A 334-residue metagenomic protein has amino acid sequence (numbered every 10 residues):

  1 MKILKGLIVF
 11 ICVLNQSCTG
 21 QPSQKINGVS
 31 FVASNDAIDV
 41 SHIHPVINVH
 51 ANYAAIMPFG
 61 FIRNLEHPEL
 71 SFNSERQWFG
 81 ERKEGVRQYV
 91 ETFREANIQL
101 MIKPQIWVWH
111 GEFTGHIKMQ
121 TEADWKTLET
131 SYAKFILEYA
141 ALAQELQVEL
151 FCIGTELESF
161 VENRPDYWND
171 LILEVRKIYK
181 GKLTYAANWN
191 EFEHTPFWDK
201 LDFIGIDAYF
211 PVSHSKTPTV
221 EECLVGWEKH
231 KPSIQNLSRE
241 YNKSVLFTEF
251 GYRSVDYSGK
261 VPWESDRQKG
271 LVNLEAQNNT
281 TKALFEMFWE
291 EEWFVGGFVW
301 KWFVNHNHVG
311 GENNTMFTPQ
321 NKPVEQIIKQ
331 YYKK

Functional and structural regions predicted by a protein language model:
L4-L14: Sec-dependent N-terminal signal peptides
T19-N48: Boundary/entry segment of secreted carbohydrate-active catalytic domains
G28-A33, E69-K83, T121-S131, G154-E162 (+2 more regions): The substrate-binding groove and active-site-proximal loops of carbohydrate-active enzymes, especially glycoside
N52-P68, K83-V161, Y257, W300-N305: Substrate-binding cleft and catalytic face of glycoside hydrolase catalytic domains, especially the flexible beta-alpha
I102-I106, C152-V161, N169-E193, N242-F250 (+1 more regions): Aromatic-lined carbohydrate-recognition surfaces of secreted/lumenal glycan-active proteins
I136-T155, A187-V225, S244, T248 (+1 more regions): Aromatic- and acid-rich polysaccharide-binding/catalytic face of secreted or lumenal carbohydrate-active enzymes
S159, A208-V220, L237-N278, W300-T315: Active-site clefts of carbohydrate-active enzymes
P262, D266, N278-T281, M287 (+1 more regions): Aromatic-rich peripheral "rim/lid" segments of glycoside hydrolase catalytic domains that contact and position glycan
